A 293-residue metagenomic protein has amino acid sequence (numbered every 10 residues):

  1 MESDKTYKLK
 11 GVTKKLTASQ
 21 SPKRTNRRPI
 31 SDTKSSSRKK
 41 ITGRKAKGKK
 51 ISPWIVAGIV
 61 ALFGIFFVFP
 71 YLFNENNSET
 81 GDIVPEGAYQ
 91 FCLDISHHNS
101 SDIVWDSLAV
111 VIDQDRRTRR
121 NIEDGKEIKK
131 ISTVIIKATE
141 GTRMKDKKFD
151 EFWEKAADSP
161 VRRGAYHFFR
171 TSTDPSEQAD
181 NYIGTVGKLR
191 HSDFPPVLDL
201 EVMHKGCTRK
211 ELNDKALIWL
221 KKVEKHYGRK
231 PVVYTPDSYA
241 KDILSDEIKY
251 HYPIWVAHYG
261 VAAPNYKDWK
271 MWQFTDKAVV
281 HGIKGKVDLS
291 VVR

Functional and structural regions predicted by a protein language model:
M1-T42: N-terminal targeting leaders characterized by basic, low-complexity, disordered sequences that direct proteins
D4, F73-D115, D124, S245 (+1 more regions): Functionally critical loop-and-helix segments that line ligand-binding/catalytic clefts of soluble enzyme domains
G43-V60: N-terminal Sec-pathway targeting helices
L62-Y71: Hydrophobic alpha-helical membrane-insertion segments, chiefly the h-region of N-terminal signal peptides
T80-I218, E224-H226: Substrate-binding cleft of extracellular glycoside hydrolase catalytic domains
T142, T171, Y239, A262 (+1 more regions): Surface-exposed, flexible loop/turn segments at secondary-structure boundaries
N181-R190, R209-K221, S238-I248, Q273-S290: Short secondary-structure transition/capping segments
F194-N265: Catalytic domains of cell-wall/extracellular-matrix polysaccharide-remodeling enzymes, centered on de-N-acetylation
